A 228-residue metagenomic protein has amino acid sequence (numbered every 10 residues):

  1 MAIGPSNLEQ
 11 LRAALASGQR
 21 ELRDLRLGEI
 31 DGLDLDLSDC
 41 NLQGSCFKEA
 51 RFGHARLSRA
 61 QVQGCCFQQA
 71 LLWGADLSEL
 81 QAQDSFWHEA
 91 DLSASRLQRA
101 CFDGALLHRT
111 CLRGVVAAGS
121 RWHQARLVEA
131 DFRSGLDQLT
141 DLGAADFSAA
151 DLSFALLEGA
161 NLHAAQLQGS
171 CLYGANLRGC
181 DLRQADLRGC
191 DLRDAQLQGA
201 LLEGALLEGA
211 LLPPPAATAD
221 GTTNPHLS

Functional and structural regions predicted by a protein language model:
I3-S228: Tandem repeat scaffolds
